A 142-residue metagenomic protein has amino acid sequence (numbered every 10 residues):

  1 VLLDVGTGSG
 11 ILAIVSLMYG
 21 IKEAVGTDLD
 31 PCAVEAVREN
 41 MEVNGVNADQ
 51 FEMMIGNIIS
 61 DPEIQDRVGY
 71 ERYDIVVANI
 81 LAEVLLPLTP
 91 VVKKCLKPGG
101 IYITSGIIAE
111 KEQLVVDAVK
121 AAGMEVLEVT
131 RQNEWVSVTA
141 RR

Functional and structural regions predicted by a protein language model:
V1-I58: Conserved SAM/SAH cofactor-binding pocket of Class I
C32-A36, V84, K111: Conserved short alpha-helix immediately C-terminal to the canonical SAM/SAH-binding motif I of Rossmann-like
E63-I75: A short acidic, Gly/Pro-enriched loop at the edge of an enzyme's catalytic core that lines a small-molecule cofactor
D74-L86: A short SAM/SAH-binding and catalytic strip from SAM-dependent methyltransferases
L86-P98: A short glycine-rich, Lys/Arg-flanked "PGG" loop and its adjoining helix->strand segment in the class I
G99-G106: Conserved beta-strand signature within the Rossmann-like core of class I S-adenosyl-L-methionine
I108-A122: Short alpha-helix
E125-L127, R131-R142: Core SAM-dependent methyltransferase catalytic element
